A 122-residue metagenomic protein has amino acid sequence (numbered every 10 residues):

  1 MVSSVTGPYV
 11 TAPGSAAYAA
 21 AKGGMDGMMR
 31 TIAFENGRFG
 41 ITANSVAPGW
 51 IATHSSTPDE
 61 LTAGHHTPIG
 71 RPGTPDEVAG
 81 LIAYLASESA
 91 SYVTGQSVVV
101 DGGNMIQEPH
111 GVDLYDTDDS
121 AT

Functional and structural regions predicted by a protein language model:
S4: Residue(s) in the substrate-gating loop at a strand-loop-helix junction that position the organic substrate next
P8, A43-T57, V100: Short, flexible catalytic-loop segment of classical short-chain dehydrogenase/reductase
Y9-A16, R38, G70, E88: Active-site loop immediately N-terminal to the catalytic Tyr-X3-Lys motif of short-chain dehydrogenase/reductase
A21, M29: Active-site helix of classical SDR
F34-E35, S91: Alpha-helical segment proximal to the catalytic Tyr-Lys
N36-R38, I51, A86: A short hydrophobic alpha-helix cap/turn motif
S45, L61-V93, V100-G102: C-terminal helical subdomain
T94-T122: Short C-terminal tail/terminal secondary-structure segment of NAD(P)H-dependent dehydrogenase/reductase domains
